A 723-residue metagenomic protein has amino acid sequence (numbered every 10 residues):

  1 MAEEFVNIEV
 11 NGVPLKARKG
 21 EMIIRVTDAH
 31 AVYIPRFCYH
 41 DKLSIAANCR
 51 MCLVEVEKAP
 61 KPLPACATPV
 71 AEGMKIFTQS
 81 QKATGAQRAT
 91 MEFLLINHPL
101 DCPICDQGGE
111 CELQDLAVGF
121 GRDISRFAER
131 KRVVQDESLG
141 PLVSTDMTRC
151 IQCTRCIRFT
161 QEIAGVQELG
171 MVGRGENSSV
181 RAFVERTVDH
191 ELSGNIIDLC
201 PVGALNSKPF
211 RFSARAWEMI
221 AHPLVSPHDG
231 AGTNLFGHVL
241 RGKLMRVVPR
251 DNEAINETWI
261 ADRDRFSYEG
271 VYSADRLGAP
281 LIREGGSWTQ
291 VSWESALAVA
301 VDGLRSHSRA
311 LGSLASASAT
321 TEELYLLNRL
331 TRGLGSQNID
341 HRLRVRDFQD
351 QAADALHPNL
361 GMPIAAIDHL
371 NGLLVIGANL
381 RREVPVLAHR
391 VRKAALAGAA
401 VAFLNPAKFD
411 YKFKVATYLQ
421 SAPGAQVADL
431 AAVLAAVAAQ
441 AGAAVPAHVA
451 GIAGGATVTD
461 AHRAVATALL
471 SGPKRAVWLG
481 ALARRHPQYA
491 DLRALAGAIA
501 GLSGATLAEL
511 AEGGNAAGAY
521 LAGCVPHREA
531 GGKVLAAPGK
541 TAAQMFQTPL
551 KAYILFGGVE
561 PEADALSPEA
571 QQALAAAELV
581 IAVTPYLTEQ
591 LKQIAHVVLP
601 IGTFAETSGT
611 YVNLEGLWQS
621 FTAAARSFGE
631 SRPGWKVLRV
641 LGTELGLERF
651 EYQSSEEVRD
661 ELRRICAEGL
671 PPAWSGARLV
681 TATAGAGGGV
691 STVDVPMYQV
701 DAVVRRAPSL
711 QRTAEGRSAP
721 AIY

Functional and structural regions predicted by a protein language model:
M1-D28, R36, H40, E55-A59 (+4 more regions): N-terminal export/assembly segments and adjacent metallocofactor-ligating motifs of anaerobic energy-metabolism
I34, Y39, N328, D368-V375 (+5 more regions): A cross-kingdom feature strongest in bacterial/archaeal respiratory oxidoreductases
Y39-A46, T68-P69, R174, E657: Short, glycine-/polar-rich solvent-exposed loops and beta-turns at beta-strand/coil boundaries
C52, C66, L240: Acidic, glycine-enriched active-site microenvironments
N177, S213-I220, S316-A319, D347-F348 (+3 more regions): A glycine-rich phosphate-binding loop feature that marks nucleotide/adenosyl-phosphate handling sites
L205-R211, L244-R246, S313, N338-H341 (+9 more regions): Acidic/polar loop patches that form or flank catalytic/metal-binding clefts of enzymes that bind anionic ligands
S336-D350, G398-K408, L502-G518, A577-T588 (+1 more regions): A generic structural motif
P473-F546, S691-T692: A glycine-rich, hydrophobic/aromatic-adjacent loop/helix-cap motif
